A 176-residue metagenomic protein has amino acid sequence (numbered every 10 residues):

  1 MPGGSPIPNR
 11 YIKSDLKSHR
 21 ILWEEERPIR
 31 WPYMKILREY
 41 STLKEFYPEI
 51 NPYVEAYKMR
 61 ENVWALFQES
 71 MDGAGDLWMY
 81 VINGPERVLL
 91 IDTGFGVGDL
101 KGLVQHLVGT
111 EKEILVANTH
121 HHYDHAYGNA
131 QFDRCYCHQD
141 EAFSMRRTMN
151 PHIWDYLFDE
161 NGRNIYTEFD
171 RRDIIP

Functional and structural regions predicted by a protein language model:
M1-F46: Accessory terminal helices/loops
P2-H19, A56-D72, F143-D159: Short N-terminal signal/transit or membrane-insertion segments and the immediately adjacent low-complexity/disordered
E26, V97-P176: Active-site HxH/HxHxD metal-binding segment of metal-dependent hydrolases
W31-M34, S41, Y57, G75 (+3 more regions): Amphipathic, alpha-helical segments enriched in basic
E39-Y57, N62, F67-S70, S144-R146 (+1 more regions): Extended interaction regions within the primary functional domain
I50-H106: Conserved beta-strand hairpin/beta-sheet module of binuclear metal-dependent hydrolase folds, prominently
